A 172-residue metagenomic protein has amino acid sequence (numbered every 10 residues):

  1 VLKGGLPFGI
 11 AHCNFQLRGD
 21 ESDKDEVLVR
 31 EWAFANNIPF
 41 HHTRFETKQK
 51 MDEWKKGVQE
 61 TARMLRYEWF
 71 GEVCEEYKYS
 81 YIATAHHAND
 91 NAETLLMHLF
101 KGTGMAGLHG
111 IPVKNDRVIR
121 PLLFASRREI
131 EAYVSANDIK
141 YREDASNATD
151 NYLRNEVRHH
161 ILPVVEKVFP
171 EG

Functional and structural regions predicted by a protein language model:
V1-L162: Core alpha/beta nucleotide-donor-binding catalytic domains of modification enzymes
A62, V165-G172: An accessory alpha-helical subdomain
